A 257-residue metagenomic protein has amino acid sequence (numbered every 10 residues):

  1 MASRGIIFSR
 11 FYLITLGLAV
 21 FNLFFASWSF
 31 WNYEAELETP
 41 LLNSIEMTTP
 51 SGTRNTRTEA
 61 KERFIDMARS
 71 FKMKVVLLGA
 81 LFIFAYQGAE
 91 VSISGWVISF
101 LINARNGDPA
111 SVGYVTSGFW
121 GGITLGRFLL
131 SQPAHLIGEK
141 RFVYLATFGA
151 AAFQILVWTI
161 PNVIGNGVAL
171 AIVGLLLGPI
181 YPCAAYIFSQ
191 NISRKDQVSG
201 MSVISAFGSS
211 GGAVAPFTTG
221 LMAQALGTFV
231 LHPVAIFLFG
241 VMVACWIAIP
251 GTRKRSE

Functional and structural regions predicted by a protein language model:
M1-I6, L101-I102, P133-A134, T218-G227: Interfacial helix-cap and linker-helix signal at transmembrane-aqueous boundaries of multi-pass secondary transporters
M1-P40: Helix-loop-helix hairpin linking two adjacent transmembrane segments in secondary transporters
P40-G79: Juxtamembrane intracellular "pre-TM" segments in multi-pass secondary transporters
K72-L125: Extracytoplasmic gate region of multi-pass secondary transporters
G126-E139, A223: Helix-to-loop junctions at the C-terminal end of transmembrane segments in multipass secondary transporters
R141-L156: Structural signature of the two symmetry-related core transmembrane helices
P179-S193: Intracellular juxtamembrane helix-capping segments at the cytosolic ends of symmetry-related transmembrane helices
N191-V230, A235: A late C-terminal transmembrane helix in Major Facilitator Superfamily
